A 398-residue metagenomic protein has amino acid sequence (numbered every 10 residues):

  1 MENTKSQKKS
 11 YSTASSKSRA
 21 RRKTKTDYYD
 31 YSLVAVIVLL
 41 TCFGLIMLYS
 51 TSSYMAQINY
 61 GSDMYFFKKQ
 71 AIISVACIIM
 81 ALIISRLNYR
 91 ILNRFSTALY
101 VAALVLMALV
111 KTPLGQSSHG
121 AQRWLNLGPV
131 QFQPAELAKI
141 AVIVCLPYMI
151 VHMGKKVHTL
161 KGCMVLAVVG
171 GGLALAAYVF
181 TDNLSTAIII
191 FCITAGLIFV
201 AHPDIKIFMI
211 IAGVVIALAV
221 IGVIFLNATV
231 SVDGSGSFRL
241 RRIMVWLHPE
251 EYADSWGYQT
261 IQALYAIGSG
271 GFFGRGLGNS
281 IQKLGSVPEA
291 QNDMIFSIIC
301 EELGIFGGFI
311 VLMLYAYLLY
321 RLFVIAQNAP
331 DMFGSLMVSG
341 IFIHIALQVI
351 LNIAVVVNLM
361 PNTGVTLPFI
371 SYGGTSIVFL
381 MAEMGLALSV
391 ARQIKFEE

Functional and structural regions predicted by a protein language model:
M1-D27, L48, T159, Q348-E398: A juxtamembrane structural motif centered on a specific transmembrane helix
K23-I37, L92: N-terminal membrane topogenic signal
V36-C42, S50, Q57-W256, S297-N358 (+1 more regions): Hydrophobic alpha-helical transmembrane segments of multi-pass inner membrane proteins, especially in bacterial systems
N183-I188, R275-S280, A290-N292, F309 (+3 more regions): Transmembrane helix boundary and interhelical junction motifs in multipass membrane proteins
V245-N292, F306-G307: TM-adjacent membrane-interface loops and short helices in multi-pass inner/ER membrane proteins
